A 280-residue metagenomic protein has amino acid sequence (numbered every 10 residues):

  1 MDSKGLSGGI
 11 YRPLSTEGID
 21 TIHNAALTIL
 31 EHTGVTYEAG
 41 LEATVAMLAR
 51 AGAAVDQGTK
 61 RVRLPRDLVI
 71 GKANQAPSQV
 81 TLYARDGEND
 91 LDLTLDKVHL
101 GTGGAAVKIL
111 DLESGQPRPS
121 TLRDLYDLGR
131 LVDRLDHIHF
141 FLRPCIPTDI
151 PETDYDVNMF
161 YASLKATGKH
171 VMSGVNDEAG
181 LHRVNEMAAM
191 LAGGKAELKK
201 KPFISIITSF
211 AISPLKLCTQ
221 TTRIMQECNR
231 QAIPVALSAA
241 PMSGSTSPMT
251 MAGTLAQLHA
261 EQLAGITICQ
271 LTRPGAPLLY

Functional and structural regions predicted by a protein language model:
M1-R123: Acidic/polar, glycine-rich intrinsically disordered N-terminal extensions of enzymes
P119-Y280: Helix-rich catalytic cores of soluble enzyme domains
